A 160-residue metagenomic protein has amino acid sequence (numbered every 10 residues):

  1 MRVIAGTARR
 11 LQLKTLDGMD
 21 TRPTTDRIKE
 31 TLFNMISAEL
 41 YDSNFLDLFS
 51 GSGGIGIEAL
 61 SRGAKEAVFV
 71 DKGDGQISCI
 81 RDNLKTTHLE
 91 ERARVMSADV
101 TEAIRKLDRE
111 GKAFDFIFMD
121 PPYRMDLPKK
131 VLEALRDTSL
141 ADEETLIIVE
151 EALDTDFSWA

Functional and structural regions predicted by a protein language model:
M1-A160: Class I S-adenosyl-L-methionine-dependent methyltransferase catalytic core
